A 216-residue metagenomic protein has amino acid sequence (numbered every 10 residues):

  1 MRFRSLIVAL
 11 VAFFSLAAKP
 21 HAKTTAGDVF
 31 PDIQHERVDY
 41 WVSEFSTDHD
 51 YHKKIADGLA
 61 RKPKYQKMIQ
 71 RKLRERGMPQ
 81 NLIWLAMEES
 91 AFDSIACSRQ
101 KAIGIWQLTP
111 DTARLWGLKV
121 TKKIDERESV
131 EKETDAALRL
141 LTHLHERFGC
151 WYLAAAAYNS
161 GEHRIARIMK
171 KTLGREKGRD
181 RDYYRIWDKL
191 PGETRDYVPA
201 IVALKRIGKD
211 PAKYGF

Functional and structural regions predicted by a protein language model:
R2-L6, L10-G77: An acidic, Gly/Ser/Thr/Pro-rich helix-cap/linker signature
H21-D48, C97, D111, T121 (+1 more regions): Catalytic and substrate-binding regions of cell-wall glycan-acting enzymes that process beta-1,4-linked
Y51-Q66, E75-M78, S98-W106, E126-A137 (+2 more regions): Solvent-exposed, acidic/flexible segments
K67, R71, I83, D135-T142 (+2 more regions): Solvent-exposed, polar/charged alpha-helical surfaces in well-ordered, non-transmembrane soluble domains, broadly
M78-I95, A154-N159, V202: Short, functionally critical alpha-helical segments immediately adjacent to catalytic or ligand/cofactor-binding
Q100-K122, V130, T134-L141, R175-K177: Substrate-binding/active-site groove segments that recognize and process beta-1,4-linked N-acetyl-hexosamine
V120, L144-A155, R175: Inter-helical turn/loop segments and adjacent helix faces that build the functional surface of alpha-helical bundle
K209-F216: Helix-loop elements that line ligand-binding/catalytic pockets
